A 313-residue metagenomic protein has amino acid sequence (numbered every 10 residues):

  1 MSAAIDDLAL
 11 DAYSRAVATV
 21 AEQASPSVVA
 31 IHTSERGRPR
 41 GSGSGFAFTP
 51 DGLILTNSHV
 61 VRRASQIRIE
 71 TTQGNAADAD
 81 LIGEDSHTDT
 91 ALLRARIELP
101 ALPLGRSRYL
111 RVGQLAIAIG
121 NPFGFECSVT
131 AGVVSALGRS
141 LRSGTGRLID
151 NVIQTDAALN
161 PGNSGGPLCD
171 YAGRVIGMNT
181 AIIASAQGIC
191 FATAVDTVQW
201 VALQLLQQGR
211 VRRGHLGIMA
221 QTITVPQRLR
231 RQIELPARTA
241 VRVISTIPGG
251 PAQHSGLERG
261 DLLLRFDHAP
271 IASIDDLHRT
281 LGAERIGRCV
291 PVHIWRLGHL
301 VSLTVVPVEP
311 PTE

Functional and structural regions predicted by a protein language model:
M1-T239, G282, G298, E309-E313: Serine-dependent protease modules
V60, R106, F191, S245 (+2 more regions): A structural signal for short, well-ordered beta-strand elements
L81, V134, V243-T246, L263: A structural signal for short, hydrophobic beta-strand segments that form beta-sheets in beta-rich/all-beta domains
I97-A101, V241-I247, I271-I274: Short, structured beta-strand/loop micro-motifs enriched in basic residues and often containing a Trp
S164, P248-G250: Catalytic nucleophile serine of serine hydrolases, specifically the conserved "nucleophile elbow" pentapeptide
L203-R212, L229, H254-E258, L264-P270 (+1 more regions): PDZ-domain C-terminal substructure recognizer with occasional recognition of PDZ-binding tails
G249, G260-D261: Structured functional modules or segments
